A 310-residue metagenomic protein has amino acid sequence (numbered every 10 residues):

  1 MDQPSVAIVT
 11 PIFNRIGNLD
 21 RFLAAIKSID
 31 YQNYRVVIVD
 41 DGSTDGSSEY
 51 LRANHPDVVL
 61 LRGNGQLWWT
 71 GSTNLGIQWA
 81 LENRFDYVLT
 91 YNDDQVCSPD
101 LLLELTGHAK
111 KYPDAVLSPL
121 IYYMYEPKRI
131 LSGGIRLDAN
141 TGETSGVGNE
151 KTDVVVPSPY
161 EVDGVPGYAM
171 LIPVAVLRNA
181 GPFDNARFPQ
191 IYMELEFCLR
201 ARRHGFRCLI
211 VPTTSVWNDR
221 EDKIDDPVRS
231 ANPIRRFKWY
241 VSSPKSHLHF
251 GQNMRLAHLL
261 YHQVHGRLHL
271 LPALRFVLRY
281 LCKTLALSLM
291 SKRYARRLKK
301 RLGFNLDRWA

Functional and structural regions predicted by a protein language model:
A24-N33: Short, acidic, metal-binding catalytic loop of nucleotide-sugar glycosyltransferases
D40-E49: A conserved acidic beta->alpha catalytic loop
G63-N83: Glycine-rich, basic loop-to-helix element that forms the pyrophosphate-binding segment of sugar-nucleotide handling
F85-V96: Short beta-strand-to-loop acidic/aromatic patch adjacent to the donor-nucleotide binding site
V96-D138: Conserved donor NDP-sugar-binding/catalytic core segment of glycosyltransferases
T152-I172, Y240-S243: A recurrent flexible, glycine/aromatic-enriched loop bordering the glycosyltransferase active site that acts as
G164, A169-I172, V176-G181, R187-T214: A short, conserved alpha-helix in the catalytic core of glycosyltransferases
S230-A310: Non-catalytic, C-terminal membrane-associated alpha-helical segments of glycosyltransferases
